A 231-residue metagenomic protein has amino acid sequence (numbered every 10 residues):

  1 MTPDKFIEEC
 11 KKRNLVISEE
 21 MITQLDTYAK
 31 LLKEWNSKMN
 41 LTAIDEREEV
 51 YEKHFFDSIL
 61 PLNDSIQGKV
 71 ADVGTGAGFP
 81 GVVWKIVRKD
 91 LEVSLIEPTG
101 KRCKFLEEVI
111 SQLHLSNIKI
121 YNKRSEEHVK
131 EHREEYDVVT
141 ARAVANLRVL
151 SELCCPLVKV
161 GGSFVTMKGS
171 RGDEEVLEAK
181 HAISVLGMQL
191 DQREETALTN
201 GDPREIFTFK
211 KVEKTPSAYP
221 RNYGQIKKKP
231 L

Functional and structural regions predicted by a protein language model:
M1-Q67, A71, K101-I118: Class I SAM-dependent transferase core
E19, D45, N122-R124, Q192-E194: Short loop/edge segments at beta-strand edges and connector loops that shape dinucleotide/nucleotide cofactor-binding
L32, W84, K168, F209: Residue-level signal for inorganic ion chemistry
I59-A143, S151: Conserved SAM/SAH cofactor-binding pocket of Class I
R88, V158-V160: Helix-to-beta-strand junctions that scaffold the AdoMet/dcAdoMet cofactor pocket in Class I SAM-dependent enzymes
R102-K104, G172, V176: Short alpha-helix immediately C-terminal to the canonical SAM-binding loop
G161-E174: Conserved beta-strand signature within the Rossmann-like core of class I S-adenosyl-L-methionine
L177-L231: SAM/dcSAM-binding transferase cores
